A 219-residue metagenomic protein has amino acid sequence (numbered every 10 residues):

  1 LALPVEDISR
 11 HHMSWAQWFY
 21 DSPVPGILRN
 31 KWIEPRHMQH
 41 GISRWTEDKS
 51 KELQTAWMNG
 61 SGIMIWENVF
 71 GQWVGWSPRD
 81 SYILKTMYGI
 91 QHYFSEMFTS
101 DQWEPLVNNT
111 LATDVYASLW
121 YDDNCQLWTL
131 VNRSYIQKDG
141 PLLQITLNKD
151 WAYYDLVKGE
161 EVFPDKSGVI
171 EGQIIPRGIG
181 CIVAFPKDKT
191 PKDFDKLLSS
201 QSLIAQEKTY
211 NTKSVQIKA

Functional and structural regions predicted by a protein language model:
L1-P141, L147: Active-site-proximal substrate-binding groove within the catalytic cores of carbohydrate-active enzymes
I63-M64, Y116-L119, C125-V131, L142 (+4 more regions): Ordered hydrophobic segments in well-structured contexts
S95-T99, W151-Y154, K189-F194: Short, basic/low-complexity N-terminal boundary segments at the transition from targeting/disordered tails
D101-L127, P191-K218: Surface beta-strand/loop "capping" patches
R133-I136, K158, K187-K189: Short, glycine-/Ser/Thr-/acidic-enriched flexible segments
Q137-E160, I217-A219: Beta-strand-rich binding/interaction modules
P164-I170, T209-K213: Ser/Thr- and Asn-enriched, surface-exposed coil loops between beta-strands
K166-L203: C-terminal beta-strand-rich structural cap/linker in extracellular carbohydrate-active enzymes
